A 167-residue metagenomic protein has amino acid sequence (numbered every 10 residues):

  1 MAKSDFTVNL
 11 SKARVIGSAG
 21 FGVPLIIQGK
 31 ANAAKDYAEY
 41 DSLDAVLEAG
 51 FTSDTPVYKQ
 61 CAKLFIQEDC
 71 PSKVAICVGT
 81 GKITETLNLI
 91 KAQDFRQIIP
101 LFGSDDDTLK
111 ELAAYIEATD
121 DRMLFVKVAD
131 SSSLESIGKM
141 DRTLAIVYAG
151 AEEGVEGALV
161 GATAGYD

Functional and structural regions predicted by a protein language model:
M1-D167: Surface-exposed assembly/interface segments
